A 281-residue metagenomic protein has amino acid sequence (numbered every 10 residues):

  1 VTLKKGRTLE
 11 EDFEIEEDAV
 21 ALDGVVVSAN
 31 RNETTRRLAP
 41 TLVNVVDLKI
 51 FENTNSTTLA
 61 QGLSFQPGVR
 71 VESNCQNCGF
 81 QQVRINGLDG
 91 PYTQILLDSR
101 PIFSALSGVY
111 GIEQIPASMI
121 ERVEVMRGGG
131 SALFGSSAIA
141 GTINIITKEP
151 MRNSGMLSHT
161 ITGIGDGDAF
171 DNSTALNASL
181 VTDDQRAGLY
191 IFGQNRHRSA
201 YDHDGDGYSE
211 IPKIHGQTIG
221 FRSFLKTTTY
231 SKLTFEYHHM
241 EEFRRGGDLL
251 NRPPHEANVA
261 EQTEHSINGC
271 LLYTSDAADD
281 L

Functional and structural regions predicted by a protein language model:
T2-R7, G68-G79, G135-I139: Short, glycine-/polar-rich solvent-exposed loops and beta-turns at beta-strand/coil boundaries
K4-E52, A60, G90: Short, acidic, small-residue-rich periplasmic hinge/interaction motif at the N-terminus of Gram-negative outer-membrane
D18, I146-K148, S179-D183, F224-T228 (+1 more regions): Structural signature of outer-membrane beta-barrel channels/translocons
N30, G128, S158-I164, F192-R196 (+2 more regions): Outer-membrane beta-barrel pore domains and translocons
Q82, R122, R127, T142 (+4 more regions): Membrane-embedded beta-strand positions in outer-membrane beta-barrel channels/transporters
Q82-R84, R100-R127, K148: Short acidic/polar hinge/loop motifs at secondary-structure boundaries that mediate gating or recognition
S104-L106, M119-E121, A132-N144, K148-D204 (+2 more regions): Outer-membrane beta-barrel translocator/receptor signature
R198-T218, F224-K226, Y230-S275: Flexible loop and strand-edge segments within Gram-negative outer membrane beta-barrel domains
